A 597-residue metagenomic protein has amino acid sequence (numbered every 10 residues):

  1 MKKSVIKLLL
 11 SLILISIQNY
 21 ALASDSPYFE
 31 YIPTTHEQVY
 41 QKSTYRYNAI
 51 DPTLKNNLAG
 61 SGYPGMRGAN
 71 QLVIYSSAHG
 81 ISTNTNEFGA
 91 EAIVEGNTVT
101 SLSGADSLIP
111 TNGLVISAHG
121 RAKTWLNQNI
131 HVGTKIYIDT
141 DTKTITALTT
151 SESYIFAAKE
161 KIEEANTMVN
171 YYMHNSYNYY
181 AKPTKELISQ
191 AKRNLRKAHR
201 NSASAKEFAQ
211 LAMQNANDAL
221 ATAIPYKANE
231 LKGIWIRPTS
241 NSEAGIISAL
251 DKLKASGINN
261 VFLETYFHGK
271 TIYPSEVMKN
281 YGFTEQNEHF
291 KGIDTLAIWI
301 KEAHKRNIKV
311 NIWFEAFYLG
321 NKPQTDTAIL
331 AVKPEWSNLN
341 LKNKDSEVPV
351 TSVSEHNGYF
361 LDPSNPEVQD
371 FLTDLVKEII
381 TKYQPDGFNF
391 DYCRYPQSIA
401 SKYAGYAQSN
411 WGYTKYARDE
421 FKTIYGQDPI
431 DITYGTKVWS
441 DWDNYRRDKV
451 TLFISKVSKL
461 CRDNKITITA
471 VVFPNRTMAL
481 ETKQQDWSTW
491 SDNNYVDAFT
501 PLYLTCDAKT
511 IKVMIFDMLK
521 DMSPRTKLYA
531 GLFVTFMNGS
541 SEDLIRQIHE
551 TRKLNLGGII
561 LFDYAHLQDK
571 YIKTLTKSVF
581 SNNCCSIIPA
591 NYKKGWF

Functional and structural regions predicted by a protein language model:
T146-R193: Amphipathic, heptad-repeat alpha-helical segments
N229-I234, N241, I312-K382: Active-site-adjacent "subsite" loops/lids of carbohydrate-active enzymes
K232-N241, K279-G292, E355-D370, V438-V450 (+2 more regions): The substrate-binding groove and active-site-proximal loops of carbohydrate-active enzymes, especially glycoside
I246-T271, K382-Y383, V496: Catalytic domains of carbohydrate-active enzymes, especially glycoside hydrolases
S256-G292: Aromatic-lined carbohydrate-binding/catalytic grooves of carbohydrate-active enzymes
Y273-T284, Y318-S354, Y392-I432: Aromatic- and acidic-residue-enriched segments that line the glycan-binding/catalytic groove of carbohydrate-active
N410-G539: Glycoside hydrolase catalytic-domain groove-lining segments
Y495-I511, T526-F597: Substrate-binding cleft of secreted/luminal carbohydrate-active enzymes
